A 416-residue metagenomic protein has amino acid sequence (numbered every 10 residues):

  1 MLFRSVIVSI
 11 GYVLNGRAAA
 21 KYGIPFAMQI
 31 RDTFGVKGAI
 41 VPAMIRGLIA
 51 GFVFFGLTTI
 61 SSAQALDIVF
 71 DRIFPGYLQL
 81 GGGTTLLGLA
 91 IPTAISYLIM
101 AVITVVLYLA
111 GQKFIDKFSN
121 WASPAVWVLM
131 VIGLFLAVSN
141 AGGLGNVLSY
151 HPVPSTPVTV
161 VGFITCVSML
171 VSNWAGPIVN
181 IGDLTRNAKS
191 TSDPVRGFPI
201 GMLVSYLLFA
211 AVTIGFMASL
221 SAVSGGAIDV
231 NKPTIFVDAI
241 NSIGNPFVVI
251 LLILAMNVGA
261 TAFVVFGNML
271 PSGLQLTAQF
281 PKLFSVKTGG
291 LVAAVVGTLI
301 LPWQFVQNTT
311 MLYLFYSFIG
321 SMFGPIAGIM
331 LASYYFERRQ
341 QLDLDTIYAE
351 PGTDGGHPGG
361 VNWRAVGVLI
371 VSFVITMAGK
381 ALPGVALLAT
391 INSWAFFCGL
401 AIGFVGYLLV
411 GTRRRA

Functional and structural regions predicted by a protein language model:
V6-G11, R46-T58, P124-N140, M169-G176 (+2 more regions): Selective recognition of specific alpha-helical transmembrane segments in multi-pass small-molecule
N15-R17, T33, V41, I99-A122 (+5 more regions): Membrane-water interface regions at transmembrane-helix termini and the short interhelical loops of multi-pass membrane
M44, D71-L109, P124-G133, G162-I181 (+3 more regions): Transmembrane alpha-helical segments of multi-pass small-molecule transport proteins
A63, I95-S139, F198-M202, F315-G324: Membrane-interface loop-to-helix entry segments
A63-R72, A125-P152, N173-W174, I214-V223 (+2 more regions): Hydrophobic alpha-helical segments and their helix-loop junctions in multi-pass secondary transporters
S96-I103, L136-A141, H151-F216, N245-F266 (+1 more regions): Hydrophobic, membrane-embedded alpha-helices of multi-pass small-molecule transporters
A327-L409, R413: C-terminal membrane-solvent junction of multi-pass transporters and transport-like membrane proteins
